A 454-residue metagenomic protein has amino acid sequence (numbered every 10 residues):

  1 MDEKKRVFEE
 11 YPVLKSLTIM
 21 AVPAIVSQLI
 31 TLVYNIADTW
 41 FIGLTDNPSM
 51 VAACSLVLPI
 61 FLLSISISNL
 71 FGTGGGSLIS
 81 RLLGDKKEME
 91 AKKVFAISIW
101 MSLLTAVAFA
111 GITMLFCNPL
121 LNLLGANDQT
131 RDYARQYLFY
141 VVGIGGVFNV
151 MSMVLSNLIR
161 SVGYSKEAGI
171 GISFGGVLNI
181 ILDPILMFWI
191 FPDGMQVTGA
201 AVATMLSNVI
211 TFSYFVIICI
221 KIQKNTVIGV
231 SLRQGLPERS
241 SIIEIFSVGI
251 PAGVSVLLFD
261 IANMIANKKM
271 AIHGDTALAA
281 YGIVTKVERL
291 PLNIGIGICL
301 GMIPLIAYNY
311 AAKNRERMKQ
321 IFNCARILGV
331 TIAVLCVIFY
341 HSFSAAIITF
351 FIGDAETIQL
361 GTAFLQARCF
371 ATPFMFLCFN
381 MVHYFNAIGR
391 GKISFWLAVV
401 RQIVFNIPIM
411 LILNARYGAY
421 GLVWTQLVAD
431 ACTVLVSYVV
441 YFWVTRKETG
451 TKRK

Functional and structural regions predicted by a protein language model:
M1-A21, I79-G145, P192-I250, I306-A371 (+1 more regions): Short alpha-helical transmembrane segments in multi-pass integral membrane proteins
F8-W40, L44-T45, P59-G74, L78 (+6 more regions): N-terminal transmembrane alpha-helices
T18, V33-Y34, F71, I112-F116 (+12 more regions): Residue-level signal for transmembrane alpha-helical positions in Major Facilitator Superfamily
I19-D38, G175, S207-T211, F215 (+3 more regions): Transmembrane helical elements of multi-pass membrane transporters/channels
V33-V51, L121-D128, I185-M195, L257-L290 (+3 more regions): Helix-terminus/linker motif at the lipid-water interface of multi-pass membrane proteins
I36-W40, G111, P119, V154-L158 (+9 more regions): Alpha-helical transmembrane segments of multipass membrane proteins
V51-G111, N149-A168, A280-I338, S342-S344 (+1 more regions): Small-residue-rich hydrophobic transmembrane alpha-helices
G72, V141-R160, A168-N179, A200-V216 (+5 more regions): Short runs within selected transmembrane alpha-helices of multi-pass transporters and secretion channels
